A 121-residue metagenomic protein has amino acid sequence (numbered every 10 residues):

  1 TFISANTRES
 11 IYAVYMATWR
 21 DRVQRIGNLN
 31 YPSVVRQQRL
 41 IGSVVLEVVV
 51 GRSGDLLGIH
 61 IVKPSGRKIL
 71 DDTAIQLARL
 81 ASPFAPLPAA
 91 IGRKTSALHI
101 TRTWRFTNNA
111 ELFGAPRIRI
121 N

Functional and structural regions predicted by a protein language model:
T1-S33: Acidic, low-complexity proline/glycine/alanine-rich linker and hinge segments
T1-S4, Q24-G27, G51-K63, I75-P86 (+1 more regions): Conserved "boundary/linchpin" sites in short secondary-structure elements
Y31-R36, A89-A90: Surface-exposed patches in mature extracellular/periplasmic domains of secreted proteins
R39-V45: Short, small/polar residue-rich loop motifs at catalytic or cofactor-binding pockets
K63-I69: A short acidic/small-residue loop/turn micro-motif
